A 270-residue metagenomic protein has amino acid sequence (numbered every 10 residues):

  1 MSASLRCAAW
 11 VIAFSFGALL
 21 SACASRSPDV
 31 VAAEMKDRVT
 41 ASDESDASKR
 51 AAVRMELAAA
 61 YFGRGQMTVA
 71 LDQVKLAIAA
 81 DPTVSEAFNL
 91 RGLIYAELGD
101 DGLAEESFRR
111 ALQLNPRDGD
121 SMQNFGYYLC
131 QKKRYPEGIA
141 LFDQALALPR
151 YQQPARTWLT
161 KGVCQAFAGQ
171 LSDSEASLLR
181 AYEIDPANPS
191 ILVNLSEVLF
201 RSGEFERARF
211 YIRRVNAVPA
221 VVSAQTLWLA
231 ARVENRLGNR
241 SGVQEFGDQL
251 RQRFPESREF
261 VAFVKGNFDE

Functional and structural regions predicted by a protein language model:
C23-K75, A79, V264-E270: N-terminal leader/linker segments that initiate helical-solenoid repeat arrays
P28-S42, A217-E270: Terminal, low-structured helical/coil segments at or just beyond the last alpha-helical repeat
E44, A51, S85-E86, G119-D120 (+4 more regions): Helix-start (N-cap) detector for alpha-helical repeat units in TPR-like alpha-solenoids, especially tetratricopeptide
D46, A80, L114, L148-R150 (+3 more regions): Structural marker of alpha-solenoid helical repeat scaffolds
E56, L90, N124, W158-T160 (+3 more regions): Canonical tetratricopeptide repeat
